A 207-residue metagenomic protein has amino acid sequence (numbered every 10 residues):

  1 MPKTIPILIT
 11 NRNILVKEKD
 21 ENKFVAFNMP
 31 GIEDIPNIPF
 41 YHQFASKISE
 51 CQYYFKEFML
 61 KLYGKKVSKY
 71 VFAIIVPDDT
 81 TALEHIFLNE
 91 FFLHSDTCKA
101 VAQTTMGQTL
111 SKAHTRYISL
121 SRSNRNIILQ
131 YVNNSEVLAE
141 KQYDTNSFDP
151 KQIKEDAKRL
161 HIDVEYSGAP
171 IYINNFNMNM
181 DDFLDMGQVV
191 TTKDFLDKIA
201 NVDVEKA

Functional and structural regions predicted by a protein language model:
M1-T10, I32-N124, V132-A207: Nucleotide/phosphate-binding catalytic cleft detector across ATP-hydrolyzing and phosphate-transferring enzymes
M1-V25: N-terminal basic/disordered segments at the start of proteins
I14-V16, I127-Y131: Hydrophobic beta-strand positions in blades of beta-propellers and related beta-sheet-rich domains
E18-P39: Extended, compositionally biased accessory segments flanking or bridging domains
